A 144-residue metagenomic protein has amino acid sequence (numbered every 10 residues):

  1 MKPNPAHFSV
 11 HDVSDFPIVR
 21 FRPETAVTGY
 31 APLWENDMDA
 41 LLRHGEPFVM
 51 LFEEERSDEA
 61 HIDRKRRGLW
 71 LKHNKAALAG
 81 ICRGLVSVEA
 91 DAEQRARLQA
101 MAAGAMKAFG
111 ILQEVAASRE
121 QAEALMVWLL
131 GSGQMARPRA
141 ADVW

Functional and structural regions predicted by a protein language model:
K2-W144: Amphipathic, Lys/Arg-enriched alpha-helical "gate/interface" segment within cytosolic domains that mediates
